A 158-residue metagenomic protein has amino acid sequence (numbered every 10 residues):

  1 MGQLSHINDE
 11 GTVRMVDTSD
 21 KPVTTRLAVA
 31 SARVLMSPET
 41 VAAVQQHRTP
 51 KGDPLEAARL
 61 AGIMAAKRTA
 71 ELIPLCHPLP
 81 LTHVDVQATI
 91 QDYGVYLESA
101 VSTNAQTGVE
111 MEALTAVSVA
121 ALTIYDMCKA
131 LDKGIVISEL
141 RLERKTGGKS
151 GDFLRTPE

Functional and structural regions predicted by a protein language model:
M1-L55, L60-H77, L81-E158: C-terminal binding/interaction regions
